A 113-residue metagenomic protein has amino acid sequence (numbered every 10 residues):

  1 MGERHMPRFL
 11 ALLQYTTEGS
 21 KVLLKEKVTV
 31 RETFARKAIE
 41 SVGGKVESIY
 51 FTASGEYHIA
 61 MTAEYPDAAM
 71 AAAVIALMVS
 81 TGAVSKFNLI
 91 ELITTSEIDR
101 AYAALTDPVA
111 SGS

Functional and structural regions predicted by a protein language model:
M1, M61, N88: Short, flexible active-site loop motifs that bind/organize anionic cofactors or intermediates
G2-E40, K45, F51-E56, S96-S113: Short S/T/G/P-rich N-terminal loop/turn motif that feeds into the first structured element of a domain
Q14, A60-E64: Short hydrophobic/aromatic beta-strand micro-patches that form the beta-sheet surface supporting nucleotide- or nucleic
S48-I49, L89: A structural preference for short, hydrophobic beta-strand core positions in alpha/beta folds
Y57-I59, S85: A short pocket-lining beta-strand/turn micro-motif at the edge of beta-sheets
E64-T95: An amphipathic, aromatic/His-enriched active-site/gating alpha helix that lines ligand/cofactor pockets
